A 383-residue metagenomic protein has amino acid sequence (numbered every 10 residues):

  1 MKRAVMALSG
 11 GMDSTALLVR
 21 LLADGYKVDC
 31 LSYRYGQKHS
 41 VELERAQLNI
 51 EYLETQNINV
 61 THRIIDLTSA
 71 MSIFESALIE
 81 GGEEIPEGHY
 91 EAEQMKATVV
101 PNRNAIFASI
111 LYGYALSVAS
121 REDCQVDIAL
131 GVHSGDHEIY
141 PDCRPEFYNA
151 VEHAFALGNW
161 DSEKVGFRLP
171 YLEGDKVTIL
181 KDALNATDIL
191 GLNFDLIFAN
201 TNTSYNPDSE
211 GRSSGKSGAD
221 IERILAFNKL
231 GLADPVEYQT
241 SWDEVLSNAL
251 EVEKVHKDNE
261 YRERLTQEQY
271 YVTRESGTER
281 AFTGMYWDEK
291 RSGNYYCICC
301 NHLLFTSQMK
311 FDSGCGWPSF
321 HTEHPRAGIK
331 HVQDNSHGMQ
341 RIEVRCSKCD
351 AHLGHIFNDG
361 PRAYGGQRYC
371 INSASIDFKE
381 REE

Functional and structural regions predicted by a protein language model:
M1-F194, D220: ATP-dependent adenylation/nucleotidyltransferase module used to activate substrates
N59-T61, L190-T201, Q267-T273: Short, surface-exposed acidic
S109, T203-L225, Y295-L304, D350-A351 (+1 more regions): Local cysteine-cluster metal-coordination motifs and their immediate loop/turn environment, predominantly Fe-S cluster
G131-S134, S204, T278: Short linear capping/connector segments at secondary-structure termini
D182, A186-K229, D234: Accessory C-terminal segments flanking Radical SAM cores
R212-V245, L304-S313, G354-H355, A374-E382: Iron-sulfur (Fe-S) cluster-binding segments and ferredoxin-like electron-carrier domains, especially [2Fe-2S]
V245-L246, L250, C300: Replace "(M1/M4/M9/M12/WLM)" with "(e.g., M1/M4/M8/M9/M12/M26/WLM)" and add "not limited to" to clarify scope
E253-E383: A short Gly-Trp-Pro
